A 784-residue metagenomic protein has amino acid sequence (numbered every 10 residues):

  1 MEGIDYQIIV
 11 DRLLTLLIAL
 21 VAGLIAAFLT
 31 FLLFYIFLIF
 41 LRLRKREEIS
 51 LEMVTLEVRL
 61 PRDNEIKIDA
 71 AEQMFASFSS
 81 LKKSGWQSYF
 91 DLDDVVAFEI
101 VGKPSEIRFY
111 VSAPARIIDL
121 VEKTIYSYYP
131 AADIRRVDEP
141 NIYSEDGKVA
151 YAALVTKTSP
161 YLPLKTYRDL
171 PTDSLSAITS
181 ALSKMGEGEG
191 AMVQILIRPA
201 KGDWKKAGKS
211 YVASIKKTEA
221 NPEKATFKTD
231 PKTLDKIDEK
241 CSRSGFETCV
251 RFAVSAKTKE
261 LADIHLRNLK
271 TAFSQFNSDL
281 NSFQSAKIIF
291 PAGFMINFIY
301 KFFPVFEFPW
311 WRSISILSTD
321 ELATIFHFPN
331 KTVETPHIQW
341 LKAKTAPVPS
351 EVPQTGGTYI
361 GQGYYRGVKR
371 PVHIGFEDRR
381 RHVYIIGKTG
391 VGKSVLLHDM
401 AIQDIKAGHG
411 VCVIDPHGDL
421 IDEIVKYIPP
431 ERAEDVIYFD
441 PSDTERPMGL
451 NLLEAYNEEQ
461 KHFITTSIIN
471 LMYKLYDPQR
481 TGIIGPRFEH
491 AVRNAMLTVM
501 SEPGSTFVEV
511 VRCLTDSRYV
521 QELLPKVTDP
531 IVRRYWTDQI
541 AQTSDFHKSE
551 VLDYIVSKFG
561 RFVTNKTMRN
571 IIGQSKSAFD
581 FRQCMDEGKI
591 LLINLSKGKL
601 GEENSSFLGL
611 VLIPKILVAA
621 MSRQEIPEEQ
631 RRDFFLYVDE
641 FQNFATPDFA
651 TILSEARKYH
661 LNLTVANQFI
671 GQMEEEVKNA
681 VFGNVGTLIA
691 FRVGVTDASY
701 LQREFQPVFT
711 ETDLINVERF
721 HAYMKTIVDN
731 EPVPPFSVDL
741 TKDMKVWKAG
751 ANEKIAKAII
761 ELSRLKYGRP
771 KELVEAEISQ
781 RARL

Functional and structural regions predicted by a protein language model:
I4-E351, T444-P447, P525-V527, Q539: Extended, folded cores of ATP/NTP-driven motor/assembly subunits in large transport and secretion machines
L120-V121, D203-K206, L261-I264, V368-K369 (+7 more regions): Short helix/loop capping segments that flank catalytic or ligand/cofactor-binding pockets
I142-A153, L162-P163, D203-K206, A262 (+8 more regions): Switch/connector loops and helix/strand junctions flanking conserved nucleotide-binding motifs in nucleotide-processing
S174-D203, W310-S315, H327-P329, V333-P336 (+7 more regions): P-loop NTPase motor core of the ASCE superfamily
V352-P371: N-terminal pre-Walker A segment at the start of P-loop NTPase domains
Q362-V368, F376-D378, V383, K388-T389 (+5 more regions): P-loop NTPase motor domains
P416, A666-Q672: Conserved H-loop
K658-Q668, V695: Glycine-rich and small/hydrophobic secondary-structure elements
